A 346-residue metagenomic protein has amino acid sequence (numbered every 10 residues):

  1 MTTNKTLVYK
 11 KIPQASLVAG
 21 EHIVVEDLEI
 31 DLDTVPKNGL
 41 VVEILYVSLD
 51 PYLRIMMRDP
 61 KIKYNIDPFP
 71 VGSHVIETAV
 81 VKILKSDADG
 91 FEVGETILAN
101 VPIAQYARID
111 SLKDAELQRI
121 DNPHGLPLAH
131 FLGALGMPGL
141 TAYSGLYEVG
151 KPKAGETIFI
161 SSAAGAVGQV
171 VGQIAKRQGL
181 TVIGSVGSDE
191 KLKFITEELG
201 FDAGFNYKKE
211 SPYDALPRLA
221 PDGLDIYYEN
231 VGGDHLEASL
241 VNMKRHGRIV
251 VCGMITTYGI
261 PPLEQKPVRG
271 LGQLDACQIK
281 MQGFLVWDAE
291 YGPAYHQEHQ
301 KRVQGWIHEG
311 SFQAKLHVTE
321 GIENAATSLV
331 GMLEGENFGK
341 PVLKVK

Functional and structural regions predicted by a protein language model:
T2-N4, S311-V318, A326-K346: C-terminal capping/lid region of NAD(P)-dependent oxidoreductase domains
D31-L49, M57-I103: Glycine-rich beta-strand-centered segment in the early N-terminal region that forms part of a ligand/cofactor-binding
V75-K82, E92-S162, S311: NAD(P)H dinucleotide-binding glycine-rich loop of Rossmann-like/cofactor-binding domains, especially the beta1-alpha1
L98, F159, F205, Y227-Y228: N-terminal Rossmann-like NAD(P) cofactor-binding module of classical short-chain dehydrogenase/reductase
L132-P212: Mid-domain Rossmann-like dinucleotide-binding core that forms the NAD(H)/NADP(H) cofactor-binding site
P152, A220, M243-K244: A generic alpha-to-beta junction signature in SAM-dependent methyltransferases
S211-P221: Short amphipathic alpha-helix with an adjacent loop that forms part of the alpha/beta core around
V231-S311, K344-K346: Glycine-rich phosphate-binding loop and adjacent beta-alpha segment of Rossmann(oid) nucleotide-cofactor-binding
